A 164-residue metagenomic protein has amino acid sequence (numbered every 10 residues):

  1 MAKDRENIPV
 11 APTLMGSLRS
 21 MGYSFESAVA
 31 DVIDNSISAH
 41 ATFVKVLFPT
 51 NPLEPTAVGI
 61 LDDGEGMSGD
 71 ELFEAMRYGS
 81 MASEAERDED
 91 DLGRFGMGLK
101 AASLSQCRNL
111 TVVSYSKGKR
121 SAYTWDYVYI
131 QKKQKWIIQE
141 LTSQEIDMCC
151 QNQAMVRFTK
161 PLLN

Functional and structural regions predicted by a protein language model:
M1-P49, D70-E74: Bergerat-fold GHKL ATPase/HATPase_c domain
P9, T13-G16, D62, D90 (+1 more regions): Residue-level signal for pocket-adjacent positions within structured domains
G22, E26-A30, G69, L92 (+2 more regions): Amphipathic alpha-helical transducer elements in NTP-driven molecular machines
S36-R87: Conserved beta-strand-loop-beta-strand hairpin that lines the nucleotide-binding pocket of ATP/GTP-utilizing enzymes
A85-N164: GHKL-type ATPase core
